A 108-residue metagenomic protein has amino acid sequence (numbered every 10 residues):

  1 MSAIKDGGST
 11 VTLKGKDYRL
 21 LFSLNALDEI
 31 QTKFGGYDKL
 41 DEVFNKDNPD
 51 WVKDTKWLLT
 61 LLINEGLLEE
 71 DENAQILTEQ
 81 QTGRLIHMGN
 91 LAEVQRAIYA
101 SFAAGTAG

Functional and structural regions predicted by a protein language model:
M1-T12, D17, T32-D50, E70-G108: Charged interaction scaffolds used for protein-protein
L21-F22: Short linear motifs in exposed loops
D54-E65, A100: Short, hydrophobic/amphipathic alpha-helical patches that form generic packing surfaces within helical domains
